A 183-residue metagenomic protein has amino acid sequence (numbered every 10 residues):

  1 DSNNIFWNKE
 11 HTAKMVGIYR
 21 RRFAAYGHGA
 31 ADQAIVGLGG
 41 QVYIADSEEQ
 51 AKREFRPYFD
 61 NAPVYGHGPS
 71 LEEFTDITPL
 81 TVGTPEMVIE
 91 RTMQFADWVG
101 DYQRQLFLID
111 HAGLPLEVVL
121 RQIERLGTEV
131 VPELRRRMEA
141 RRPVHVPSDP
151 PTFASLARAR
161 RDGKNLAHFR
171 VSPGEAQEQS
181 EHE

Functional and structural regions predicted by a protein language model:
D1-E183: Active-site-adjacent structural elements that line small-molecule/cofactor binding pockets in enzymes
